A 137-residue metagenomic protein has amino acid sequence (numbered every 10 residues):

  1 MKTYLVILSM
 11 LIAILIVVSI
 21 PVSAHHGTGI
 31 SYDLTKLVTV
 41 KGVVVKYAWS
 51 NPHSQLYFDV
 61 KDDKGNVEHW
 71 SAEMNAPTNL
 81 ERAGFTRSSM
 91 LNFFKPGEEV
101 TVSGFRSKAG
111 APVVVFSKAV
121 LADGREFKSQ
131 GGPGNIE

Functional and structural regions predicted by a protein language model:
I7-S19: Bacterial N-terminal signal peptides
S23-V38: Short boundary/loop segments of OB/S1/cold-shock single-stranded nucleic-acid-binding domains
V40-V44, E99: Conserved hydrophobic positions within beta-strands
S50-K61: Short aromatic-glycine-enriched beta-strand elements
E68-L80: Short, basic/aromatic beta-hairpin or loop at an interaction surface
A83-T101: Short nucleic-acid-contacting surface segments enriched for D/E, G, S/T with interspersed K/R
F105-G132: OB-fold/S1-family single-stranded nucleic acid-binding modules
